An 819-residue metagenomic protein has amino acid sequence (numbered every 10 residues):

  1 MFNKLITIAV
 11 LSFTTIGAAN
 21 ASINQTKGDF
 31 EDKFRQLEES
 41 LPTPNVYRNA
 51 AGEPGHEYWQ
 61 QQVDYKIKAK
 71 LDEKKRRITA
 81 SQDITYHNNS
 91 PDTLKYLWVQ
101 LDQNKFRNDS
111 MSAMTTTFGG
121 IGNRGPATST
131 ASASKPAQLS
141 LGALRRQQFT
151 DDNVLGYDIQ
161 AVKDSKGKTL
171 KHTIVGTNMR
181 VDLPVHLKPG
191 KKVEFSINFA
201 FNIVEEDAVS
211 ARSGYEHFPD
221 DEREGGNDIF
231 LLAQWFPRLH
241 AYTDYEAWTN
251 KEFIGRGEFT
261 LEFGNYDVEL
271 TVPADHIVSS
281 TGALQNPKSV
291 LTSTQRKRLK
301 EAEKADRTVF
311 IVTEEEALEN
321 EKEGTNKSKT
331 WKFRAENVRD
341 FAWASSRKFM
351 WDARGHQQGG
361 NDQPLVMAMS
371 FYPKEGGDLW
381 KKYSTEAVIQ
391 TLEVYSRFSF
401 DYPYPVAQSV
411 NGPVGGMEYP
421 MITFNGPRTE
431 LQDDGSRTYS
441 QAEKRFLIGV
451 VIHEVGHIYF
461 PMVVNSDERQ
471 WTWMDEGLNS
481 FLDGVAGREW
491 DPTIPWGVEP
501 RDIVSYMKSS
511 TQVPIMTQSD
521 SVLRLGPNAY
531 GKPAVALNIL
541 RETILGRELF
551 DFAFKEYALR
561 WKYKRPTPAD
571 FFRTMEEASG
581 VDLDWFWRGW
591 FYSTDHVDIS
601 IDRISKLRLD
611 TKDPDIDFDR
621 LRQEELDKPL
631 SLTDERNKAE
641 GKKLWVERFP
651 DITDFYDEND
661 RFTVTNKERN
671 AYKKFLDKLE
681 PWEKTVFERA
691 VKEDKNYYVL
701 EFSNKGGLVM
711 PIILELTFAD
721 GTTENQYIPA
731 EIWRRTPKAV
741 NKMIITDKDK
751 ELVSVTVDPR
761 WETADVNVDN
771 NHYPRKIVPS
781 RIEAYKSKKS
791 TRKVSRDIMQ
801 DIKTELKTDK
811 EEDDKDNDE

Functional and structural regions predicted by a protein language model:
I23, R77, H87, T93-L94 (+6 more regions): A surface-exposed beta-strand-loop module
I23-Q100: Early extracytoplasmic/domain-onset interaction patches
T26, F30-N49, F333, P364 (+1 more regions): Hydrophobic alpha-helical and helix-loop surface patches within well-folded domains that function as non-catalytic
K74, L559, Y563-E819: Beta/coil-rich, acidic/histidine-enriched accessory regions frequently appended to metallopeptidases
Q82-I84, N88, L101-Q103, K191-E205 (+3 more regions): Short, hydrophobic/aromatic-enriched beta-strand segments in well-ordered soluble domains
T85-N104, F118, S132-N153, I254-E258 (+3 more regions): Surface-exposed beta-strand/loop patches in extracellular or lumenal glycoproteins
D109-R124, T128-S134, A200-E262, Y266 (+3 more regions): Glycine/proline-rich low-complexity spacer/linker segments in large multi-domain proteins
Q234-W248, I254-I452, F481, V504: Hydrophobic helix-coil surface modules that form long, contiguous segments used for peptide/substrate interaction
